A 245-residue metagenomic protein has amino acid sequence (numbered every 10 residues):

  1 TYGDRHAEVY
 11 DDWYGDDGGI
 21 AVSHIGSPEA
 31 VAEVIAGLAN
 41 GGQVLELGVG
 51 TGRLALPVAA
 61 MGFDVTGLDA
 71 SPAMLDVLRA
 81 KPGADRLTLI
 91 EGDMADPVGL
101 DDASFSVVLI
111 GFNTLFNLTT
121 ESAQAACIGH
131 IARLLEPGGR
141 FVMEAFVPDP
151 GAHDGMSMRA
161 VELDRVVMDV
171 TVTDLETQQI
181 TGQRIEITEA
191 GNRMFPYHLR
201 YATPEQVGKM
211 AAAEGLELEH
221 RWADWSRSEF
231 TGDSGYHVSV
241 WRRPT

Functional and structural regions predicted by a protein language model:
T1-N40: Conserved class I S-adenosyl-L-methionine
G48-G50: Class I SAM-dependent methyltransferase "Motif I" SAM/SAH-binding loop
G52-P97: Class I SAM-dependent methyltransferase SAM/SAH-binding core
G99-V107: A short acidic, Gly/Pro-enriched loop at the edge of an enzyme's catalytic core that lines a small-molecule cofactor
S106-S122: A short SAM/SAH-binding and catalytic strip from SAM-dependent methyltransferases
A125-P137: A short glycine-rich, Lys/Arg-flanked "PGG" loop and its adjoining helix->strand segment in the class I
V142-M210: SAM-dependent methyltransferase
P204-T245: C-terminal lobe and adjacent flexible extensions of AdoMet/dcAdoMet transferase-like proteins
